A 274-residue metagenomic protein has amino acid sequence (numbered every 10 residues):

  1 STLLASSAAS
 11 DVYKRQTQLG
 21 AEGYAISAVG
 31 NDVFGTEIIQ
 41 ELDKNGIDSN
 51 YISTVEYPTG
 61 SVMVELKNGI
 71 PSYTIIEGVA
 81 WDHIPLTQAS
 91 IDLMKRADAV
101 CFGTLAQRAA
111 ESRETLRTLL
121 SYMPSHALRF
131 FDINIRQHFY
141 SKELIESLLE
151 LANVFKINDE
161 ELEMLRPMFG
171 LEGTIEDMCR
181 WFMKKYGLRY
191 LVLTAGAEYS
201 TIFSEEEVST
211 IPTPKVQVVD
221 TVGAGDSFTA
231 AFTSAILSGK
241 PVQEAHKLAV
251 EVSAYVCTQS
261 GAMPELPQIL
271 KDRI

Functional and structural regions predicted by a protein language model:
S1-A9, Y13: Single conserved hydrophobic/aromatic residue that forms the stacking wall/gate of nucleotide- or nucleobase-binding
A5, D92-L93, S147-L148, K184: Structural alpha-helical scaffold elements that stabilize or flank donor/cofactor-binding regions in carbohydrate
A8-A9, K95-R96, E150-L151: Alpha-helix C-terminal capping/helix-to-coil transition sites in glycosyltransferase folds
D11-E22, L66, A235-G239: Alpha-helix C-terminal capping segments
E22-T104, D272-I274: Conserved N-terminal subdomain of the carbohydrate kinase-like
A99, G103-D177, Y199: Conserved beta-alpha-beta core of the PfkB/ribokinase-like small-molecule kinase fold
M168, E172-I274: Conserved phosphate-binding/catalytic region of the ribokinase-like
